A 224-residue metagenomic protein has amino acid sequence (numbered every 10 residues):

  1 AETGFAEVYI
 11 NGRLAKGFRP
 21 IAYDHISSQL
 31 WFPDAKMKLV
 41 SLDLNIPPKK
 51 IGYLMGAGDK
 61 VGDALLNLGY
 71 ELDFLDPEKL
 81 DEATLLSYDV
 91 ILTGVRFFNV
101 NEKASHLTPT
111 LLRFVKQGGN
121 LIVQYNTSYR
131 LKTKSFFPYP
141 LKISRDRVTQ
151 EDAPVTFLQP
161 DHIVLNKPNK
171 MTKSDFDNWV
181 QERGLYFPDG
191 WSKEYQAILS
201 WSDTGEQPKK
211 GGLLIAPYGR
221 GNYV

Functional and structural regions predicted by a protein language model:
E2-A6: Short glycine/proline/serine/threonine-rich loop/turn segments at secondary-structure transition edges
R13-G94, R147: Aromatic-Pro/Gly-enriched surface loop or interdomain linker that acts as a lid/target-recognition segment
K50, L54-M55, D63-F74, E78-D89 (+7 more regions): Carbohydrate-binding surfaces of carbohydrate-active enzymes
G56-A57, H106-L107, P208: Residue-level preference for nonpolar/small residues embedded in alpha-helices
G69-Y70, R96-N101, W201-D203: Short, flexible loop segments at the rims of nucleotide/cofactor-binding pockets, characterized by
R96-D177: A glycine-rich, often tryptophan-bearing local segment used as a flexible ligand/cofactor-contacting loop or short
R145-V224: Catalytic beta-strand/loop cores that center a nucleophilic Ser/Cys/Thr and support acyl-enzyme chemistry
